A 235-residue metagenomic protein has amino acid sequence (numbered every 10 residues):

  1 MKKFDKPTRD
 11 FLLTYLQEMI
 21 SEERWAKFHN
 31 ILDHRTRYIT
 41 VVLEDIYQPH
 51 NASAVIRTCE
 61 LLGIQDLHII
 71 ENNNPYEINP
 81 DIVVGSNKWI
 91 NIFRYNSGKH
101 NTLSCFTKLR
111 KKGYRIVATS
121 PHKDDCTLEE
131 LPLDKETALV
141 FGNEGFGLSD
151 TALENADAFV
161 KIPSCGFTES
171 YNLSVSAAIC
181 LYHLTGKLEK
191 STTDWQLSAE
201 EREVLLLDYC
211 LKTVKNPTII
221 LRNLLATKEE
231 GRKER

Functional and structural regions predicted by a protein language model:
M1-R235: Post-transcriptional modification and biogenesis factors for structured RNAs of the translation apparatus
